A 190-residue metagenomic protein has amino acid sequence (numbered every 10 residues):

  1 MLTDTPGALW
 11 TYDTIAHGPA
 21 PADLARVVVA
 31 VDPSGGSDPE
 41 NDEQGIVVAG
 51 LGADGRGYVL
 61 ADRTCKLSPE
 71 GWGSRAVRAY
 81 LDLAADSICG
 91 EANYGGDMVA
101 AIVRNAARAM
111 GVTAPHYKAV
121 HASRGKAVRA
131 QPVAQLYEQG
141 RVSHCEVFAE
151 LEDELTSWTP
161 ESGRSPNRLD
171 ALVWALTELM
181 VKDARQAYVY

Functional and structural regions predicted by a protein language model:
M1-S34: ATPase catalytic-site recognition across NTP-hydrolyzing enzymes
L2-P6, T14, A175-Y190: Acidic two-metal-ion nuclease catalytic site recognized across multiple nuclease folds, prominently DnaQ/RNase D-T
A20-A22, E40, S165: Short, flexible hinge/linker loops that cap or flank conserved catalytic cores
V31-Q44: An active-site-proximal beta-strand-loop segment
G45-V47, G52-E161: Mg2+-dependent endonuclease catalytic cores in nucleic-acid-processing enzymes, primarily RNase H-like
D54, G140-S143, G163, E178-V189: Short helix-capping/linker segments at secondary-structure and domain boundaries
L83, I88, V173-L179: Metal-dependent nuclease catalytic cores in nucleic-acid-processing enzymes, especially RNase H-like/related
N167-D170: Conserved RecA-like P-loop NTPase helicase motor core
